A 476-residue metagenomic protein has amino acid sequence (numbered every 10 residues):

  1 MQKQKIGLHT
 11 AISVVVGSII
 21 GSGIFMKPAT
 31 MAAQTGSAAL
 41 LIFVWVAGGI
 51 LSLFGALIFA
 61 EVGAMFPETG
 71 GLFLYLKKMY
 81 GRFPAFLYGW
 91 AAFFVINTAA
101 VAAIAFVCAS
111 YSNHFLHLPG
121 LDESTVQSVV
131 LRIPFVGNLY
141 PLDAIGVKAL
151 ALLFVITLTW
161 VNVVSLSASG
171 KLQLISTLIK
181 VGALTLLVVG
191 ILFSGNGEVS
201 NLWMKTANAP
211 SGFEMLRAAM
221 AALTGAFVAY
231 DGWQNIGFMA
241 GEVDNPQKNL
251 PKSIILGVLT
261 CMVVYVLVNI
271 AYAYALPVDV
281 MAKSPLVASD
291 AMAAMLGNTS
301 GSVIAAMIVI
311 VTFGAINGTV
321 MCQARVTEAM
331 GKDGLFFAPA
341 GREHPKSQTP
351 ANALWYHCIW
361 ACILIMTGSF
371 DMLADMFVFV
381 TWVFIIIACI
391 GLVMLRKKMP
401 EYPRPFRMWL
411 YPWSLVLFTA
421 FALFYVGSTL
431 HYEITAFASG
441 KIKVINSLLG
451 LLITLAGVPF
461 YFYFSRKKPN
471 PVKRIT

Functional and structural regions predicted by a protein language model:
M1-A38, S52-L57, E68-T69, E401 (+4 more regions): Membrane-interface "cap" regions at the ends of multi-pass membrane proteins
I6-G23, L150-T157, G190-I191, N208-V263 (+2 more regions): Hydrophobic, membrane-embedded alpha-helices of multi-pass small-molecule transporters
A29-M31, E61, F73, K77-M79 (+5 more regions): Helix-loop junctions at the membrane interface of multi-pass solute transporters
T30-A33, S52-V155, W160-V163, V309-A329 (+2 more regions): Hydrophobic transmembrane alpha-helices that form the core helical bundles of multi-pass secondary transporters
L74-Y75, G81, N113-S128, T206-P210 (+2 more regions): TM-loop-TM module centered on a large, flexible mid-protein loop between adjacent transmembrane helices in multi-pass
S110-G120, L178-A207, I270-L276, I385-Y402 (+1 more regions): Hydrophobic alpha-helical segments and their helix-loop junctions in multi-pass secondary transporters
D143-G197, I254, F377-I387, P412-L417 (+1 more regions): Membrane-interface loop-to-helix entry segments
G146, P339-T349, I385-F437, K441-N446: C-terminal membrane-solvent junction of multi-pass transporters and transport-like membrane proteins
